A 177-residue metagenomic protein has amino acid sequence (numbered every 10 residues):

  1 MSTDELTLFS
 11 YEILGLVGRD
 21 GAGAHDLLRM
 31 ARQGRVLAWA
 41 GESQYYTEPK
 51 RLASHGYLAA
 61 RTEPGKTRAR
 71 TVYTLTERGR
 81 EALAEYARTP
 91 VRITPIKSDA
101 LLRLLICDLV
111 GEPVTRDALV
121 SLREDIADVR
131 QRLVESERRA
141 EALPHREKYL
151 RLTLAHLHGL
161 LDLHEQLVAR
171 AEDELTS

Functional and structural regions predicted by a protein language model:
M1-P95: Basic helix-turn-helix/winged-helix DNA-binding cores and closely related short helical interaction motifs
A24, L52, I126, H158-V168: Alpha-helical transition-metal enzyme core signature, strongest for iron centers
R29, S54, E135-R138, R170: Regular, well-ordered alpha-helical segments
A84-Q131: Amphipathic alpha-helical dimerization/coiled-coil segments that flank or bridge DNA-binding/regulatory modules
V134-L154: Acidic interhelical loop/turn segments
L175-S177: Long amphipathic alpha-helical coiled-coil segments
